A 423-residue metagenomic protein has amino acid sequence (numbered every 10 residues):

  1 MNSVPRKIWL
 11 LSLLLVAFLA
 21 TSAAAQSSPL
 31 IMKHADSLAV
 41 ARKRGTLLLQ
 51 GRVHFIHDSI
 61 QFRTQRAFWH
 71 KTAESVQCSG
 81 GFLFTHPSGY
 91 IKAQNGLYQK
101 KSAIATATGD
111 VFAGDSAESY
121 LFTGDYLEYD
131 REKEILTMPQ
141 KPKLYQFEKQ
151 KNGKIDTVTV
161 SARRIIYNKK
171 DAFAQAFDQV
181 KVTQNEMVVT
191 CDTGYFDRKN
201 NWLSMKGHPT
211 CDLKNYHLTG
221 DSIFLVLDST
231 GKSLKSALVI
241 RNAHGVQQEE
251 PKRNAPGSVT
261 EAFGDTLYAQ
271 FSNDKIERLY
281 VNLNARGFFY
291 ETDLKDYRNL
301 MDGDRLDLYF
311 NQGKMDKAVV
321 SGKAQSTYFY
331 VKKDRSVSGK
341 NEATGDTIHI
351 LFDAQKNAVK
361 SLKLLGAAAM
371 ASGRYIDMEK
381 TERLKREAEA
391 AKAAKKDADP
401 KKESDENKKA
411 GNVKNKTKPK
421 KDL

Functional and structural regions predicted by a protein language model:
M1-R6: N-terminal secretory signal peptides that target proteins for export/translocation
L10-A20: Bacterial N-terminal signal peptides
A23-L423: N-terminal amphipathic/hydrophobic interface segments
